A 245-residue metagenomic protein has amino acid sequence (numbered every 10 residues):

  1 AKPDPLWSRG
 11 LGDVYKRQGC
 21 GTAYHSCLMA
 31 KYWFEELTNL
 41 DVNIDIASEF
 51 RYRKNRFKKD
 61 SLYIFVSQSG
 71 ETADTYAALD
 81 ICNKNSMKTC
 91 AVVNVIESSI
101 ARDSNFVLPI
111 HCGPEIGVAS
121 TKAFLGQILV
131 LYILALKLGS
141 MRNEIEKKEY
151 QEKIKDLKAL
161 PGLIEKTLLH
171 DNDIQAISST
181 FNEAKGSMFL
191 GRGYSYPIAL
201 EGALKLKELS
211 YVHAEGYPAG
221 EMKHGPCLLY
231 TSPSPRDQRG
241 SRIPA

Functional and structural regions predicted by a protein language model:
A1-Y15, Y230-A245: Single conserved hydrophobic/aromatic residue that forms the stacking wall/gate of nucleotide- or nucleobase-binding
R9, D13-H25, V42: Pre-Walker A segment
R9, D13-K16, F106-L229: Active-site phosphate/pyrophosphate-binding segments
A23-M29, E71-A78, I100, S195-L200: Short glycine/serine/threonine-rich phosphate/pyrophosphate-binding segments that cradle anionic phosphate groups
A30-E36, K59-D60, L79-N83, F106-V107 (+1 more regions): Short, solvent-exposed amphipathic alpha-helical segments in soluble enzyme and RNA/protein-processing domains
K31, E35-V66, H213-L228: Glycine-rich oxoanion-binding loops at beta->alpha junctions
R53-F57, V92, S99-I100, S178-T180 (+1 more regions): Replace "in large, NTP-powered and nucleic-acid-processing enzymes" with "in large, NTP-powered factors and other
Y63-R102, F106-A123, I128, L136: Phosphate/diphosphate-binding loops
